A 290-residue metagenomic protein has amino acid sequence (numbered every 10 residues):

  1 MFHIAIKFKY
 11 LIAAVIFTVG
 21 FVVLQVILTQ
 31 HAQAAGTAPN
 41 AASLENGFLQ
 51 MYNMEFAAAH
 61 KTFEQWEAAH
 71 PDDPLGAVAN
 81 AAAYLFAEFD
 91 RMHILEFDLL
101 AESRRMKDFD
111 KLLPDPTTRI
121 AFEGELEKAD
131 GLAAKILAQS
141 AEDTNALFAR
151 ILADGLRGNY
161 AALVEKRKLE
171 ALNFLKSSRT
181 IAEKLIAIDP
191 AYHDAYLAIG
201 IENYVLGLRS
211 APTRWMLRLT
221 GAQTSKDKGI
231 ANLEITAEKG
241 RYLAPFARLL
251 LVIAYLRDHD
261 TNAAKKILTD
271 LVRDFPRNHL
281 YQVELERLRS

Functional and structural regions predicted by a protein language model:
H3-F17: Bacterial N-terminal signal peptides that target proteins for export
A13-I27: Bacterial N-terminal signal peptides
I27-Q33: Sec/Tat signal peptide C-region and signal peptidase I cleavage site
A35-S43, Q50-T62, D72, A83-E142 (+5 more regions): Short coil/linker segments at helix-helix boundaries
W66-H70, L219-Q223, A237-G240, D270-P276: Solenoid-like repeat scaffolds
I253-S290: A cross-kingdom marker for long, charged
